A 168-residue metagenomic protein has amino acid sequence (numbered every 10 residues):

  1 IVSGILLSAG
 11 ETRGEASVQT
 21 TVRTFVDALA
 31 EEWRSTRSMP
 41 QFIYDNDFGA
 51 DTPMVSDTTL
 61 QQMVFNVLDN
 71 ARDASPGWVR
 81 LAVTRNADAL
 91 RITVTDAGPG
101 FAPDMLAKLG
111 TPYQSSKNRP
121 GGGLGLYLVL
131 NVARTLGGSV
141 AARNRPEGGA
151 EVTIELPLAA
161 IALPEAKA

Functional and structural regions predicted by a protein language model:
I1-D45: Conserved DHp (HisKA) dimerization/phosphotransfer helix of two-component histidine kinases, i.e., the long coiled-coil
Q62-D73: Conserved polar catalytic motif of the HATPase_c/GHKL fold
W78-D88: Short beta-strand/loop element within the Bergerat-fold HATPase_c
A89, G100, G123, R145-T153 (+1 more regions): Glycine-rich nucleotide-binding loop
D96: Acidic ATP/Mg2+-coordinating residue in the GHKL
F101-Y113, K167: Short conserved segment of the HATPase_c
